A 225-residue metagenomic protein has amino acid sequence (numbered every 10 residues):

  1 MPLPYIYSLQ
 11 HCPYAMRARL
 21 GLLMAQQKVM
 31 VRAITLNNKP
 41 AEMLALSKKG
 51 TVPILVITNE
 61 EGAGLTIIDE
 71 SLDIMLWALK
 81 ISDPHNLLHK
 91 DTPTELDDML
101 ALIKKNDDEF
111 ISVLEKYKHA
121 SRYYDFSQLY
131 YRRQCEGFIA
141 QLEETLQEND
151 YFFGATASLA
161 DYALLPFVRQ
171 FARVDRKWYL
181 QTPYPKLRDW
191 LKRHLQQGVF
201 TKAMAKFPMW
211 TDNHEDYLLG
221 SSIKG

Functional and structural regions predicted by a protein language model:
M1-R133: GST-like domain detector, emphasizing the conserved glutathione-binding G-site in the N-terminal thioredoxin-like
D73, K186, V199: Residue-level recognition of oxygen-bearing side chains
W77, V174, A203: Residues that scaffold the ATP/ADP-binding catalytic core of kinase and kinase-like folds
I81-H85, V174, Q197: Phosphate/oxyanion-binding loops and surfaces in catalytic or ligand/nucleic-acid-binding neighborhoods
N86-D91, L114, F152-A155, T201-A205: Short, hydrophobic secondary-structure boundary micro-motifs
D98, L102-Q196: GST-like fold's C-terminal all-alpha helical module
K116-K118, R193-D212: Charged/polar, low-hydrophobicity segments characteristic of intrinsically disordered regions and flexible loops
F207-G225: Acidic/histidine-enriched, glycine/proline-rich intrinsically disordered or flexible terminal extensions
